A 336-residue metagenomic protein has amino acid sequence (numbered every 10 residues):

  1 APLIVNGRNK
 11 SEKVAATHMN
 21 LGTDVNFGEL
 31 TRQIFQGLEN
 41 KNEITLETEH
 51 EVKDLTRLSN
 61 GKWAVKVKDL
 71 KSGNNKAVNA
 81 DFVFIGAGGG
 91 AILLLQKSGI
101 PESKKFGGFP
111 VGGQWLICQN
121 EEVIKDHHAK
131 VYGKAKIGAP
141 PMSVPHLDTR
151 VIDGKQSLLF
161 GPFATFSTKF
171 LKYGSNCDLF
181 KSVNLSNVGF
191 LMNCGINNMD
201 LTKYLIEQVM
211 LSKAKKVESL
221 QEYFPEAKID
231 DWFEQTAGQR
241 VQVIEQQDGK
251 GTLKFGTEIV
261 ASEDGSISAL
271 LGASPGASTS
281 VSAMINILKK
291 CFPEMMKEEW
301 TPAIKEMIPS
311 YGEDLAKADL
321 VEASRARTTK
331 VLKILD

Functional and structural regions predicted by a protein language model:
A1-K41, T45-E47, D54-G61, L179-C194: Flavin (FAD/FMN) cofactor-binding and adjacent substrate-gating region of FAD-dependent oxidoreductase domains
P2-L3, R57-S59, I229, F233-D336: C-terminal lid/capping helical subdomain adjacent to the catalytic/cofactor pocket in oxidative enzymes
A16-G37, A87-L93, L159, K215-S219 (+1 more regions): Mid-domain beta-loop-alpha active-site segment that forms a flexible, acidic cofactor/metal-binding surface
M19, V65-L70, L270-A273: Short beta-strand segments that buttress and anchor functional surface loops
Q36-L46, S72-N79, G86-A87, L93: Secondary-structure boundary elements
G37-N40, T45, K97, I287-E294: Active-site catalytic microenvironments for nucleophilic, acid-base chemistry
K53-A77: Conserved beta-strand-loop-beta-strand element in the redox core of flavoprotein oxidoreductases
A77-Y204, Q208-T236, G251-L253, I259-S262 (+1 more regions): Active-site substrate-recognition segment that forms the wall of the catalytic cavity or substrate channel
